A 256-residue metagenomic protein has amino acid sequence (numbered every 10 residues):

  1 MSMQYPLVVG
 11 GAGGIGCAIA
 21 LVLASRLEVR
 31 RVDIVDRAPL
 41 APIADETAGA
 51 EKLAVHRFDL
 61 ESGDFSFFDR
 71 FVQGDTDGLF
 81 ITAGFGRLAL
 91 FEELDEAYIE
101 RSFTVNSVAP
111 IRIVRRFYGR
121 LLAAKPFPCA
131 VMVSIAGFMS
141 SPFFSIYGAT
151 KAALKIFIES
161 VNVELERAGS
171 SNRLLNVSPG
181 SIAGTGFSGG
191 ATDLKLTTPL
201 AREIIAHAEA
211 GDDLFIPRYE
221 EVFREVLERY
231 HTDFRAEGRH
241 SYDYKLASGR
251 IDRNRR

Functional and structural regions predicted by a protein language model:
A12, A20: N-terminal Rossmann NAD(P)H-binding glycine-rich loop of SDR-like oxidoreductase domains
A48-G63: Rossmann-fold cofactor-recognition segment
T82-L88: Conserved NAD(P)H cofactor-binding loop of Rossmann-fold oxidoreductase domains
L90-F91, Y98-R101: Substrate-binding pocket helix/loop in short-chain dehydrogenase/reductase
V114, T150: Active-site helix of classical SDR
S134: Residue(s) in the substrate-gating loop at a strand-loop-helix junction that position the organic substrate next
N172, N176, G189-T232: C-terminal helical subdomain
